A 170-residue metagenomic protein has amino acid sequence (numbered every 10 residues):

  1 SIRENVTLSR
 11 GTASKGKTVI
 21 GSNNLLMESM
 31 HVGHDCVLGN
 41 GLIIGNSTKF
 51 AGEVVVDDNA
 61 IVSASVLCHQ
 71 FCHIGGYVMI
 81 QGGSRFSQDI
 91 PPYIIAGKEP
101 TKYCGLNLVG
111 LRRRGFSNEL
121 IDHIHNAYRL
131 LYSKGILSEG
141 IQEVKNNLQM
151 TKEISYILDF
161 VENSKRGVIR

Functional and structural regions predicted by a protein language model:
S1-G97, T101-K102: Structural signal for interior beta-strand "rungs" in well-ordered beta-sheet cores of soluble enzyme domains
Y93, E99-R170: Terminal amphipathic alpha-helical/low-complexity segments used for targeting or macromolecular assembly
